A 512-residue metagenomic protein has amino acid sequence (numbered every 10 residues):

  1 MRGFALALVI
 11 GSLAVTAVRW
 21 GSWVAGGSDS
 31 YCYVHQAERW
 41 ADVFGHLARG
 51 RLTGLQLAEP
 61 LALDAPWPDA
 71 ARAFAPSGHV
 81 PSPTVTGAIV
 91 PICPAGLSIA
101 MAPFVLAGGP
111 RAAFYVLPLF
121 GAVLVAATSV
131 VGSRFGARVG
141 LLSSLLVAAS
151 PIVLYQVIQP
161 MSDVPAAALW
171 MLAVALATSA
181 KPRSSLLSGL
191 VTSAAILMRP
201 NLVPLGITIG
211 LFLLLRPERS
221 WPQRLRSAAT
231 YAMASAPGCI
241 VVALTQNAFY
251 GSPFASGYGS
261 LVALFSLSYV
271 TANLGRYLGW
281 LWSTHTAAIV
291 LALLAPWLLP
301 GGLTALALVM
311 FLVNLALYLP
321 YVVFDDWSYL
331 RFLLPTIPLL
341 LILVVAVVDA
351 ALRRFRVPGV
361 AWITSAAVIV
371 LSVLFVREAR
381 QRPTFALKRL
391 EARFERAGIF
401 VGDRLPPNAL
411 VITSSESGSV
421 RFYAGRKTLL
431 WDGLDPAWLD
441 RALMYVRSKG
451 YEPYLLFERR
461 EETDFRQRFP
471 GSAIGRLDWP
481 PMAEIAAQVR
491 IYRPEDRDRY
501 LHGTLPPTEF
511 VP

Functional and structural regions predicted by a protein language model:
M1-V9, R138-L141, L190, A232-I240 (+3 more regions): Signature aromatic-anchored transmembrane alpha helix within multi-pass, membrane-resident enzymes that catalyze glycan
R2-F4, T128-S150, A167-A168, A177 (+3 more regions): Transmembrane-helix signature of polytopic, membrane-embedded enzymes that assemble or transfer cell-envelope glycans
S28, A113-V123, L142-L172, A177 (+2 more regions): Multi-pass, polyprenyl lipid-linked donor-dependent membrane glycosyltransferases
Y33-V34, D163, M198-P200, P204 (+1 more regions): Hydrophobic/aromatic-rich transmembrane helices and adjacent perimembrane loops
D42-L97, M101-L106, F265: Interfacial juxtamembrane loops and adjacent helix segments that form the catalytic/substrate-binding surfaces
R72, P76, L225-A228, A243 (+4 more regions): Membrane-lumen/periplasm interface segments of multi-pass, membrane-embedded glycan/lipid transferases
V123-S129, W282-L308, V347-A350: Hydrophobic, aromatic-rich transmembrane alpha-helices and their immediate juxtamembrane boundary segments
V370-S419, R447, V511-P512: Membrane-embedded, lumen/periplasm-facing catalytic core of multi-pass transferases that use lipid-linked donors
